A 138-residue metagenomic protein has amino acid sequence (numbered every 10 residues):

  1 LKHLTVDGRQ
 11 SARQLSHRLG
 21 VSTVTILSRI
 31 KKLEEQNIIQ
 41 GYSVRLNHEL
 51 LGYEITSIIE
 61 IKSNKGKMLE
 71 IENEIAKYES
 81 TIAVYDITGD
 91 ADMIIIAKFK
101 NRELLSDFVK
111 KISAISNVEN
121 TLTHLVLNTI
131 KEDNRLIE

Functional and structural regions predicted by a protein language model:
L1-E138: A compositional/biophysical signature of low hydrophobicity enriched in polar/charged and small residues
